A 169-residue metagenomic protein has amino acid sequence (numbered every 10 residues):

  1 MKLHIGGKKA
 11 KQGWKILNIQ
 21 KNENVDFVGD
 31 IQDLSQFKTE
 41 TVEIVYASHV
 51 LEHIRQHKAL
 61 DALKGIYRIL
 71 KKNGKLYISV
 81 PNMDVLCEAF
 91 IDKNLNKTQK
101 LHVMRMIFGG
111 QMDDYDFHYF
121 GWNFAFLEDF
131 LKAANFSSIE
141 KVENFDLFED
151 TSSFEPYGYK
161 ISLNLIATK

Functional and structural regions predicted by a protein language model:
M1-K8, Q20-E23, L95-T98, I139-F145: Short linear motifs at secondary-structure transitions and domain/linker junctions
K2-L86, L165-K169: Conserved SAM-binding loop
K58-D61, G65, K71, K75-T168: S-adenosyl-L-methionine-dependent methyltransferase catalytic module, highlighting the catalytic core
